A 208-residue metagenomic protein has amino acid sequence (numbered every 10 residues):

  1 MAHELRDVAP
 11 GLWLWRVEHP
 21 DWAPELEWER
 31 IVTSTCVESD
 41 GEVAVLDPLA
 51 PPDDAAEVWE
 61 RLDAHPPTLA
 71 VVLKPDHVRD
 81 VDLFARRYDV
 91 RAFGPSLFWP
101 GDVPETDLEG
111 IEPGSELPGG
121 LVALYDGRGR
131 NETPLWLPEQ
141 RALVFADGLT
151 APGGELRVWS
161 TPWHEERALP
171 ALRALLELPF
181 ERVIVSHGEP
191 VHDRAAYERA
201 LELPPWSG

Functional and structural regions predicted by a protein language model:
M1-G41: Zn-dependent metallo-beta-lactamase
A2-R6, V17-P20, V43-P52, H65 (+1 more regions): Metallo-beta-lactamase
R30, D54-V58, H77, R128 (+1 more regions): Amphipathic coiled-coil/heptad-repeat helices and related helical stalk/stem segments that mediate oligomerization
S34, W59, L172-R173: Short hydrophobic/charged patches on amphipathic alpha-helices used for structural packing and interfaces
C36-E38, A44-D47, L69-V71, F93: Short, conserved beta-strand segments within well-ordered enzyme catalytic domains that often line or immediately flank
D54-L117: Active-site HxH/HxHxD metal-binding segment of metal-dependent hydrolases
V103-P138: A contiguous pocket-lining binding segment that forms or flanks enzyme active sites
